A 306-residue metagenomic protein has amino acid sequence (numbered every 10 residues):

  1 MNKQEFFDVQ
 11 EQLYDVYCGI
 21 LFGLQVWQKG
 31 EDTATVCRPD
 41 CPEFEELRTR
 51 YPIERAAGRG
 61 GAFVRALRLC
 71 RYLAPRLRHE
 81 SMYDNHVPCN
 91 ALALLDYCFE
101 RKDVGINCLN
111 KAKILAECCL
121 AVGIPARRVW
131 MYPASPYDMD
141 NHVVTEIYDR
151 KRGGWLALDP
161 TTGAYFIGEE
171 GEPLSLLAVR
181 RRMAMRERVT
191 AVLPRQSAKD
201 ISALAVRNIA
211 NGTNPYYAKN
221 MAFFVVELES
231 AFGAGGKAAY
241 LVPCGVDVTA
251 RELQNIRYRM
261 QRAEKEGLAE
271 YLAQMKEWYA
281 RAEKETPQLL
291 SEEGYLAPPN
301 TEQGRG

Functional and structural regions predicted by a protein language model:
M1: Interfaces and regulatory segments of ATP-dependent nucleotide/adenylate/phosphodiester-chemistry enzymes
Q10-I106: Secondary-structure boundary elements
A62-L67, L120-R127, K151-W155: Loop/turn elements at helix/coil->beta-strand transitions in domains of secreted/extracellular proteins
L77, R127, Y148: Cell-envelope and extracellular/periplasmic
M82-V144: Active-site neighborhood of thiol-dependent amide/isopeptide-bond enzymes
Y137, I147, K151-R305: His-Asp-centered catalytic microenvironments across diverse enzyme cores, prominently the transglutaminase-like
